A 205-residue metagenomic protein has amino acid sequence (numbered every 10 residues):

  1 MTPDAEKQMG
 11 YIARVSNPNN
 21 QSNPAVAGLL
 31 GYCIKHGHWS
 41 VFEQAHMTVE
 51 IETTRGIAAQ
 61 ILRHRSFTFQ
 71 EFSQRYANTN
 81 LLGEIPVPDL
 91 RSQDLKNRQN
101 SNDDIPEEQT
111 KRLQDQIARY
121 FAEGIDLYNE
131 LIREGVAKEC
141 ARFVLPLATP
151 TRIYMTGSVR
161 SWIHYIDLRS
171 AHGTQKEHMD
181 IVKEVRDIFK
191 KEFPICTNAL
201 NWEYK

Functional and structural regions predicted by a protein language model:
M1-K205: Family-specific signature for flavin-dependent thymidylate synthase
